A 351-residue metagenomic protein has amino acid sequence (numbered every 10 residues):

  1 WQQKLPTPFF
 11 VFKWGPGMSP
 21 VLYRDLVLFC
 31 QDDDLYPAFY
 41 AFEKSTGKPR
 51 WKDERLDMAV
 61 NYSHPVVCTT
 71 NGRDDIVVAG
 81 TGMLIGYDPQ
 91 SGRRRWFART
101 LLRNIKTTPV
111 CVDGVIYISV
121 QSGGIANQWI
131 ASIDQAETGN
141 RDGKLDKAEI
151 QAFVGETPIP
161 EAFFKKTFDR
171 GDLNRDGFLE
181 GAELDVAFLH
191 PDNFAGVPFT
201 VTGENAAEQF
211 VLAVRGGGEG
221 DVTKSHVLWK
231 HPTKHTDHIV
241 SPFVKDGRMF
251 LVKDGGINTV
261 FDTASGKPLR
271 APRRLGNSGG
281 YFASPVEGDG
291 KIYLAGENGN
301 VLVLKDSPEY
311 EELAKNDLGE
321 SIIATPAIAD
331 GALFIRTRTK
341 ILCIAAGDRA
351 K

Functional and structural regions predicted by a protein language model:
W1-K351: Noncatalytic, solvent-exposed loop/strand surfaces of beta-propeller-type extracellular/periplasmic domains
